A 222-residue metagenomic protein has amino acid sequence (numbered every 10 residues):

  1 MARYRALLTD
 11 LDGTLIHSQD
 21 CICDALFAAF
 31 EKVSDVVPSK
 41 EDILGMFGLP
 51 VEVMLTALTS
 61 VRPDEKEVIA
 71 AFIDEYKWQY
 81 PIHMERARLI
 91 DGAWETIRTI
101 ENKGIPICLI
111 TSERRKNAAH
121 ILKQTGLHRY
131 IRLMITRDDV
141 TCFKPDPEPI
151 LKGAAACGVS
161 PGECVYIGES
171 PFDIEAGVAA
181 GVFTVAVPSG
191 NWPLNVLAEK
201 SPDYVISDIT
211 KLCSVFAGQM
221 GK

Functional and structural regions predicted by a protein language model:
M1-G45, P193: Active-site neighborhood of HAD-like aspartate-dependent phosphohydrolases
M1-R5, R98-E101, R115, H120-K222: Asp-based, Mg2+/Mn2+-dependent phosphohydrolase catalytic module
H17, L109-T111, A186: Hydrophobic residues in well-ordered beta-strands that form the structural core
C23, F27, K40, L44 (+4 more regions): An amphipathic alpha-helix signature
A29-F30, P50-E65, I121, G153-A154: Helix-loop "lid/cap" segments that line or gate small-molecule binding pockets
T59-K77: Conserved alpha/beta-hydrolase catalytic His-Asp/Glu region
P81-L109, R115-A119, P147: Short, acidic loop-to-helix structural element flanking the phosphoryl-transfer center in phosphate-processing enzymes
